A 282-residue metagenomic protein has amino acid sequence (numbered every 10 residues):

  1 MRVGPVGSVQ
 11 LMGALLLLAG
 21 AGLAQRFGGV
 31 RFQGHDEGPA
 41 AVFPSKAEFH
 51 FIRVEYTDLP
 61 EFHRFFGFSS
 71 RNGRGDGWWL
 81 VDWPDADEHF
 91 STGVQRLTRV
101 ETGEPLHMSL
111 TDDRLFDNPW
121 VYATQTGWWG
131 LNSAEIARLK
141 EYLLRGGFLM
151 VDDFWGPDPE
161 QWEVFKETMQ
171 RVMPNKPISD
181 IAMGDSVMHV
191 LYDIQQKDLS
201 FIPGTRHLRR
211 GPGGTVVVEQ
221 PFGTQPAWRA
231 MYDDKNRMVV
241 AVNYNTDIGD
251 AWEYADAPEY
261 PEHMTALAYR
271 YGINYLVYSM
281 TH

Functional and structural regions predicted by a protein language model:
M1-M12: Bacterial N-terminal signal peptides that target proteins for export
A19-A21: N-terminal signal peptide c-region/cleavage motif recognized by signal peptidases
L23-W120, T126-G127, D247-H282: Aromatic-Pro/Gly-enriched surface loop or interdomain linker that acts as a lid/target-recognition segment
R31-H35, L59-G67, G156-G249, E253 (+1 more regions): An acidic, glycine-rich "communication" segment
F51, L115, W120-W162: Short alpha-beta junction capping motif
E55, V94-T98, Q125, G147 (+3 more regions): Sec/Tat-exported extracytoplasmic proteins
A86, F90, E135-R138, Q161-M169 (+1 more regions): Stable alpha-helical elements in mature extracytoplasmic
V100-L110, D152-F154, K176-G184: Surface-exposed patches in mature extracellular/periplasmic domains of secreted proteins
